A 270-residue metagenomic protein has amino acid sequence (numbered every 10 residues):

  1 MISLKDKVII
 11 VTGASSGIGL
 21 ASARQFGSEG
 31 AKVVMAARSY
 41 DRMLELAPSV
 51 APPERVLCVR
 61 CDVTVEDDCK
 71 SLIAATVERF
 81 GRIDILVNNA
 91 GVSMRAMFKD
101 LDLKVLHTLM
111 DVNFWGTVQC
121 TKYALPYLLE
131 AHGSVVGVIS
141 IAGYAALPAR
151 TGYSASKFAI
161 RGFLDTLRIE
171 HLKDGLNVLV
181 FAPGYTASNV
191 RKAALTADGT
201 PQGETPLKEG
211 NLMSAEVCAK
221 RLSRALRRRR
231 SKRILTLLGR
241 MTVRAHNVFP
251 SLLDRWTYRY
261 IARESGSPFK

Functional and structural regions predicted by a protein language model:
V8, S15-S16: Conserved glycine-rich cofactor-binding loop
E29-L46: Conserved glycine-rich Rossmann-like NAD(P)H-binding loop of the short-chain dehydrogenase/reductase
R60-S71, L103: The beta1-alpha1 cofactor-binding region of Rossmann-like NAD(H)/NADP(H)-dependent oxidoreductases
M97-F98, D102-H107: Substrate-binding pocket helix/loop in short-chain dehydrogenase/reductase
T121, S156: Active-site helix of classical SDR
S140: Residue(s) in the substrate-gating loop at a strand-loop-helix junction that position the organic substrate next
K173-L237: SDR active-site lid
